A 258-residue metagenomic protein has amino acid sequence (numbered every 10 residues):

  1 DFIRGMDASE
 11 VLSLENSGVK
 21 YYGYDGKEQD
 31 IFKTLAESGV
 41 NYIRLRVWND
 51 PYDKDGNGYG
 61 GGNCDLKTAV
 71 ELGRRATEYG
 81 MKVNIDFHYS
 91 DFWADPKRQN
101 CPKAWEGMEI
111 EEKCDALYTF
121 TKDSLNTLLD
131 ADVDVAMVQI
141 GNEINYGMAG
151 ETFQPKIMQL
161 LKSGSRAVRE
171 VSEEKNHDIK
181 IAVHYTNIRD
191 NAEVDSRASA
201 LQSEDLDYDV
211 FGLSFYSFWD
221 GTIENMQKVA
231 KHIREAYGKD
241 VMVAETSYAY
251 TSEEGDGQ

Functional and structural regions predicted by a protein language model:
D1-E71, R75-K82, S90-A116, G212: N-terminal substrate-binding region of glycoside hydrolase catalytic domains
F2-A8, I43-L45, V83-F87, A136-I140 (+3 more regions): Hydrophobic faces of well-ordered beta-strands that scaffold small-molecule active sites in alpha/beta enzyme cores
A8-V11, W48-D50, H88-F92, I140-N145 (+3 more regions): Active-site beta-loop-alpha junctions enriched in small/polar residues
E37, E78, D130, E235-A236: Residues at the C-terminal ends
V40, M81, V133, L206 (+1 more regions): Short phosphate-binding/catalytic loops that engage adenosine nucleotides
G58-Y59, N63-V70, A94-Q202, L206 (+2 more regions): Active-site cleft segment of glycoside hydrolase catalytic domains centered on the general acid/base Glu
E78-M81, V171, K175, A236-Y237: Helix C-cap/helix->beta junction micro-motif
Y237-D240, S247-Y248, E253-Q258: Histidine-acidic metal/acid-base catalytic patches
